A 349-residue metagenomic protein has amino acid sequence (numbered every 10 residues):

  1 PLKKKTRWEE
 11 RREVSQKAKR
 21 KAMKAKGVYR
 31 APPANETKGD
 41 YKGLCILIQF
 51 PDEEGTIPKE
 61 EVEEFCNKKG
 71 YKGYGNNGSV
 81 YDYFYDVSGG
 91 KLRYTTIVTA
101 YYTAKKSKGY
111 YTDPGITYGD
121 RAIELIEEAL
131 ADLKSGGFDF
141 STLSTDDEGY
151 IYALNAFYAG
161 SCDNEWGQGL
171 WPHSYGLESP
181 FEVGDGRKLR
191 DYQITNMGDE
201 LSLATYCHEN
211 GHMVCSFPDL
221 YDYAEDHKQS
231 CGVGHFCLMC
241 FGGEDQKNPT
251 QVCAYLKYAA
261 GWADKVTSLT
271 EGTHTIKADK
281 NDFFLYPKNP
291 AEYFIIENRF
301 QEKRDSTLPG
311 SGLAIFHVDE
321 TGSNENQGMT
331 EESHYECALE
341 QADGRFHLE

Functional and structural regions predicted by a protein language model:
P1, L44, R304-E349: Intrinsic-disorder/low-complexity accessory segments
P1-E63: Primarily auto-inhibitory N-terminal propeptides
K26-N35, G78-D185: Active-site-proximal segments of metallohydrolase catalytic domains
F50, A131-F138, H212, S216-L220: Sec-exported extracytoplasmic/periplasmic mature domains
E54-L92: Active-site-surrounding "flap" and adjacent substrate/cofactor-binding loops of secreted or lumenal enzymes, prototyped
T56, G119-E124, E200-L201, T205: Soluble non-cytosolic domains of exported or imported proteins
T56-K69, T250-A254, N326-C337: Short, polar loop/linker segments at the starts of domains and inter-domain junctions
Y81, A153-G310, F316-T321: Extracellular hydrolytic enzyme modules, especially secreted metalloproteases of the metzincin/thermolysin-like class
